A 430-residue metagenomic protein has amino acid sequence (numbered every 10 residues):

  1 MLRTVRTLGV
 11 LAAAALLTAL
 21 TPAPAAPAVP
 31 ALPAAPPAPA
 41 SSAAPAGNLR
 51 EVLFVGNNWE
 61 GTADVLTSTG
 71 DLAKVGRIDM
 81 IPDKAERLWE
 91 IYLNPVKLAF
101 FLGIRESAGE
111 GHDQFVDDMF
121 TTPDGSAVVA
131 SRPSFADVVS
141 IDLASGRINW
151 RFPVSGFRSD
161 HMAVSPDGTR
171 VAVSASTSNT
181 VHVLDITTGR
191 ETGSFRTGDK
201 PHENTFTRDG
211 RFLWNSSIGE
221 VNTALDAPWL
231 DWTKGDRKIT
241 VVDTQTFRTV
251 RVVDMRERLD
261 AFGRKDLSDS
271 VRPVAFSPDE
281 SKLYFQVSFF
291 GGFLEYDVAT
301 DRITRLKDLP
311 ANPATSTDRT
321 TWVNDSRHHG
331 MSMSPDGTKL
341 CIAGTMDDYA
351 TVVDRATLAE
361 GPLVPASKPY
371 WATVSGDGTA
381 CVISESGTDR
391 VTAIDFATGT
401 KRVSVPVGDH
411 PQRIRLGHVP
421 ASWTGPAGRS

Functional and structural regions predicted by a protein language model:
L2-P30: Secretory targeting and sorting signals
L20, A28-S430: Predominantly soluble domains enriched in secretory-pathway, periplasmic, or organellar proteins
